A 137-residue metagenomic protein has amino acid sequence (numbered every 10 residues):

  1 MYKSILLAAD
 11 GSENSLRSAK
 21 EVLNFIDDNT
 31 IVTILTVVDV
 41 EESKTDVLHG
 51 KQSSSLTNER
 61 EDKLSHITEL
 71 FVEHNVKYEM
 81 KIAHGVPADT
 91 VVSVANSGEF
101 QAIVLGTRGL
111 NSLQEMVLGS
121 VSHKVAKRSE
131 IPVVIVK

Functional and structural regions predicted by a protein language model:
K3-V47: Small/aliphatic-rich secondary-structure junction motif
T33, E79, V134: Conserved beta-strand positions in the Rossmann-like core of class I SAM-dependent methyltransferases
K51-D62: A short acidic, glycine-rich active-site loop that binds or catalyzes chemistry on phosphate/adenosine moieties
V72-I103: Structural beta-alpha unit
I82-V86, R108, K137: Short beta->alpha linker loops
G106-K124: Glycine-rich, Arg-bearing micro-motifs that act as flexible, cationic patches
R128-K137: Short, flexible loop segments at boundaries between secondary-structure elements
